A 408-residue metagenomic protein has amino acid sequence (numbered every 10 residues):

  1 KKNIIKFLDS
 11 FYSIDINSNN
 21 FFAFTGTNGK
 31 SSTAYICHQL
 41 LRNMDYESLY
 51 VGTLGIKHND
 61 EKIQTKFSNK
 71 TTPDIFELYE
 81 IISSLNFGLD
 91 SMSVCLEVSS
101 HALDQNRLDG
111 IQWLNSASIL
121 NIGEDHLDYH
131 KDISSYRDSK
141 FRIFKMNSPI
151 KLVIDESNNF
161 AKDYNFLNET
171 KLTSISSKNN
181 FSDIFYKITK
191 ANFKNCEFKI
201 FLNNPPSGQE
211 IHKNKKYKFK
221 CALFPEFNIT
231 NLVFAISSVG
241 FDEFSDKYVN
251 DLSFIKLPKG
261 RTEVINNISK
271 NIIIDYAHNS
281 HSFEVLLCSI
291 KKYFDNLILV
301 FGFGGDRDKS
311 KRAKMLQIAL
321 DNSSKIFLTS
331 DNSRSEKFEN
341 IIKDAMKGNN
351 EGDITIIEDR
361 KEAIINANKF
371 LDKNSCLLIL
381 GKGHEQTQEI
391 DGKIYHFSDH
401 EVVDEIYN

Functional and structural regions predicted by a protein language model:
K1-A23, S32-Y46, R261-E263, N368: Short, basic phosphate-binding NTP loop
K1-S10, K220, E226, E336 (+1 more regions): N-terminal leader/targeting and accessory segments in enzymes
K2, I150, E169-K171, Q209 (+2 more regions): ATP-dependent carboxylate-amine ligase
F7, F24, V51, L78 (+9 more regions): Residue-level signal for inorganic ion chemistry
K30-T33, N231: Conserved lysine of the Walker
D45-N59: Short beta-strand-centered segment that lines the nucleotide-binding/catalytic pocket of NTP-utilizing
K62, S68-D163, S280: Flexible active-site lid/hinge loop adjacent to a nucleotide/diphosphate and Mg2+-phosphate binding pocket
H130-R137, F166-E284: Adenine nucleotide phosphate-binding catalytic loops in nucleotide-utilizing enzymes
